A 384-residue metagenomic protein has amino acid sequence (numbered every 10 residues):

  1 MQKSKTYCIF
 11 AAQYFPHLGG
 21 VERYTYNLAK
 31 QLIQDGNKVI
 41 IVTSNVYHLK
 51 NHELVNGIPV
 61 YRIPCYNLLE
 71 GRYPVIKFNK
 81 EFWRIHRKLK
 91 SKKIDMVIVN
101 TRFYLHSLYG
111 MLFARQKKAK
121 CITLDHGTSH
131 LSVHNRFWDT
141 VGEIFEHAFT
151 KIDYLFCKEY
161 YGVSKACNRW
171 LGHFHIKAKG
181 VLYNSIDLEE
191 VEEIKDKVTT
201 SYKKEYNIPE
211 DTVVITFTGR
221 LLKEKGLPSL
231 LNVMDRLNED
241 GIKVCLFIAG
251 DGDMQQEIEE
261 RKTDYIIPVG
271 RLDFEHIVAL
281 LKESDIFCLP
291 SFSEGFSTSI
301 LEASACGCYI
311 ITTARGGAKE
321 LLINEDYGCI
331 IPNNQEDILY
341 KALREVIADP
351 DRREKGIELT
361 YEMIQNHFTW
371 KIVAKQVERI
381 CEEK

Functional and structural regions predicted by a protein language model:
K120, S129-I152, F156, R169: Nucleotide-sugar donor phosphate/pyrophosphate-binding loop at the beta->alpha transition of glycosyltransferases
A166, S185: Carbohydrate-associated surface elements
P209-K225, L231-M234: Conserved donor-binding/catalytic core segment of Leloir-type glycosyltransferases
E257-E275: Nucleotide-activated donor-binding/catalytic signature segment of Leloir-type glycosyltransferases, i.e., the conserved
R271-L272, A279-S284: Short alpha-helical donor nucleotide-sugar binding micro-motif in glycosyltransferases
F292: Aromatic "clamp/platform" in nucleotide-sugar-dependent glycosyltransferases that forms part of the donor/acceptor
Y309-T312: Short hydrophobic beta-strand element within catalytic cores of glycosyltransferases and related nucleotide-activated
N324-E325, C329-E336, E345-P350: Conserved acidic donor-binding segment of nucleotide-sugar-dependent glycosyltransferases
